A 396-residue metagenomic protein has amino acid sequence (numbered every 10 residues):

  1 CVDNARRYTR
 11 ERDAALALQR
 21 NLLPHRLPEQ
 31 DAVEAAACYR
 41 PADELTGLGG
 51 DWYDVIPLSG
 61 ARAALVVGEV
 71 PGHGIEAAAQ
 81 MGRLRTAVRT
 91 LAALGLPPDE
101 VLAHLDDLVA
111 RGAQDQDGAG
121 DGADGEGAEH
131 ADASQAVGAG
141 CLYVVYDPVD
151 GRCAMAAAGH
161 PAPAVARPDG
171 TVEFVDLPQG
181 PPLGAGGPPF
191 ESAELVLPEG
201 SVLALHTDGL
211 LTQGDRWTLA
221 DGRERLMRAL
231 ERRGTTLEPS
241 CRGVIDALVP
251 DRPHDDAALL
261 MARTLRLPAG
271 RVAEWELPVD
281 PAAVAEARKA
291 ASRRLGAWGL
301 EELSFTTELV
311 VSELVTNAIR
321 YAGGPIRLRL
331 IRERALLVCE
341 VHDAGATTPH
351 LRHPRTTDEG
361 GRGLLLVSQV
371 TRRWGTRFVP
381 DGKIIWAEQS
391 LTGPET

Functional and structural regions predicted by a protein language model:
C1-V2, Y8-R12, L16: Amphipathic, heptad-repeat alpha-helical coiled-coil "signal-transmission/dimerization" linkers that couple sensory
R7-R12, P24-P28, E44-P71, I75-E76 (+10 more regions): Conserved subregion of the PPM/PP2C metallophosphatase catalytic domain
D31-Y39: Long, charged, glycine-rich C-terminal linkers/tails
A37, A157, D343: Flexible glycine-/small-residue-rich
T307-V315: Hydrophobic alpha-helix within the catalytic ATPase
A318-I319: Short helix-loop "hinge" at the ATP-lid/N-box region of the Bergerat-fold HATPase_c
V338-G361: Glycine-rich/acidic phosphate-handling loop/turn and adjacent ATP-lid/helix of nucleotide-binding kinase/ATPase domains
